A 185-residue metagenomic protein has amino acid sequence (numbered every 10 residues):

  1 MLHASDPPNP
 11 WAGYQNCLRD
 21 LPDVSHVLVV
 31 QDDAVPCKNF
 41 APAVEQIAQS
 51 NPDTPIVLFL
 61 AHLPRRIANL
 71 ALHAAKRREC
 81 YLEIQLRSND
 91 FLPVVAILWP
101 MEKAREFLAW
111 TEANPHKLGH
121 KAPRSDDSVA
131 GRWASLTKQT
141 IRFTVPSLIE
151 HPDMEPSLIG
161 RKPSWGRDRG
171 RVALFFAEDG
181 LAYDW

Functional and structural regions predicted by a protein language model:
M1-V30, A34-W185: An acidic/histidine-cluster motif and surrounding catalytic segment that typifies divalent-metal-assisted enzyme active
